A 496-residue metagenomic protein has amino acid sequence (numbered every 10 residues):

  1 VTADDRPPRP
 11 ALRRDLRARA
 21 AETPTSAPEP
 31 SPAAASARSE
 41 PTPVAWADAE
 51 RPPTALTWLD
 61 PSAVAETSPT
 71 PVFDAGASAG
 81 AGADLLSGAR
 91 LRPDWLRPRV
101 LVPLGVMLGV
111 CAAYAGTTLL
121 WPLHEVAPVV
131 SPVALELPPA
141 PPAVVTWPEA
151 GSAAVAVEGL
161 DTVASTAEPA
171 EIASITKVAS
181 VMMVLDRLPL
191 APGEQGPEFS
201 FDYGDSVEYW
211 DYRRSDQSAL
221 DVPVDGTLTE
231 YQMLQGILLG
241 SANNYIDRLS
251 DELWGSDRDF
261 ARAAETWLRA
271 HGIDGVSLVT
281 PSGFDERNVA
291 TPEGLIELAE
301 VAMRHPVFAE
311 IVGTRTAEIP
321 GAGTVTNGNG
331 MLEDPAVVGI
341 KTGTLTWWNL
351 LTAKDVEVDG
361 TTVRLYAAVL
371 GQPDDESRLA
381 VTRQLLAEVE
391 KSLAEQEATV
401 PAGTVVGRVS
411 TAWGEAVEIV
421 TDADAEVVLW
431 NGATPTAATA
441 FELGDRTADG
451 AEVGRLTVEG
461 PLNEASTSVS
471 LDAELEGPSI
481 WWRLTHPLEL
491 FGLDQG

Functional and structural regions predicted by a protein language model:
V1-V100: Terminal targeting segments of Actinobacterial cell-envelope proteins
D4, W121-E293, E300-P306: Active-site-adjacent loops and short helices of periplasmic peptidoglycan-processing enzymes
V72-L135, P487, G496: Hydrophobic single-pass membrane-targeting/anchoring helices
L120-H124, S392-G496: Conserved SxxK-family serine transpeptidase/carboxypeptidase catalytic domain of penicillin-binding proteins
E158-L160, D186-L188, D202-S206, W254 (+9 more regions): Solvent-exposed coil/turn segments that connect beta secondary-structure elements in extracytoplasmic/periplasmic
V178, S241, Y245, R287-V312 (+3 more regions): Active-site-proximal alpha-helical segments within enzyme catalytic domains
V307-G321, E397-S410: Acidic/histidine-enriched alpha-helical segments
V325-G360, A368-P373, I419-G450: Short, Gly/Ser/Thr-enriched beta-strand-loop segments that form substrate-interacting elements of hydrolase/peptidase
